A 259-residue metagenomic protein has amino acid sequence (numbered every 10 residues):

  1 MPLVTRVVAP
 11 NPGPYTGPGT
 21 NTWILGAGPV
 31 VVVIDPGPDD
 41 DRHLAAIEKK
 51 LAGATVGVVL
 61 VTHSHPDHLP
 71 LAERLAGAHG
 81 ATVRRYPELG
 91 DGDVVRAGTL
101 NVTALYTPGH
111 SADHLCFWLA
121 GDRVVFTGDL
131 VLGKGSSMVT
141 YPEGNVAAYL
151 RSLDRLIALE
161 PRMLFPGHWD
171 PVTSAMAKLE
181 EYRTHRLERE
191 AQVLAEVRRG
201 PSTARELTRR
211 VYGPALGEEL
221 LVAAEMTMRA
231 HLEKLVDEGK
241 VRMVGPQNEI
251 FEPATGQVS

Functional and structural regions predicted by a protein language model:
M1-L51, C116-G128, G133: Conserved beta-strand hairpin/beta-sheet module of binuclear metal-dependent hydrolase folds, prominently
L3, I47, H168, V193 (+1 more regions): Residue-level signal for inorganic ion chemistry
L25, G92-A97: Short acidic-hydrophobic surface loop/beta-edge motif
V30-V33, P38-D40, N101-Q192, P214: Metallo-beta-lactamase
D40-R85: Active-site metal-binding motif and surrounding structural segment of the metallo-beta-lactamase
T62-H68, H110, H168, H231: Histidine-centered divalent metal-coordination motifs
G80-Y86, F126-G128, E218-E219: Short hydrophobic/aromatic-enriched beta-strand-loop microsegments
A195-S259: C-terminal regulatory/interaction regions
